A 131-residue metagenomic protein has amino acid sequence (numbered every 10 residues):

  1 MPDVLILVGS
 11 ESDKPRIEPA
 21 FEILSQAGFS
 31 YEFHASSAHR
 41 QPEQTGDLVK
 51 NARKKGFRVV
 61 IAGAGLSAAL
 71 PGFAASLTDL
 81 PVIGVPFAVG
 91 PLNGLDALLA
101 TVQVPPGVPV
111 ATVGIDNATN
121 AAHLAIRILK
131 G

Functional and structural regions predicted by a protein language model:
P2, F29-E32, K55, L80 (+1 more regions): Glycine/charged-rich beta-loop-alpha catalytic/anionic-binding loops adjacent to active sites
P2-R40: Glycine-rich phosphate/diphosphate-binding loop of Rossmann-like nucleotide-binding domains
D3-V8, E32-H34, V60-A62, I83 (+1 more regions): Short glycine-rich or small-residue beta-strand-to-loop segments that form or flank ligand, phosphate, metal/Fe-S
V8-P15, P19, N93-G131: C-terminal binding/interaction regions
A20-Q26, K50, S76-D79, R127-L129: Short, solvent-exposed amphipathic alpha-helical segments in soluble enzyme and RNA/protein-processing domains
F33-K55: N-terminal beta-loop-helix "entrance" segment that forms/cooperates in small-molecule cofactor or anionic ligand
L48-P86: Glycine-rich phosphate-binding loop
F87-P91: Short, acidic/turn-prone active-site loops that include or flank metal/cofactor- and phosphate-binding residues
